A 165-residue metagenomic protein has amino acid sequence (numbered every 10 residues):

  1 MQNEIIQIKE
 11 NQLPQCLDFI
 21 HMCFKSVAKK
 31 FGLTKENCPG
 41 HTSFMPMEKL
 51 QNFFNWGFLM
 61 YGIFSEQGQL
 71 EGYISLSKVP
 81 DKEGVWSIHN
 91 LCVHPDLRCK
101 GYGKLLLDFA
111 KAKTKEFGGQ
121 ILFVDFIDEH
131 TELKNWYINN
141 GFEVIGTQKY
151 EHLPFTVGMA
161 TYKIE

Functional and structural regions predicted by a protein language model:
Q2-I5: Extreme N-terminal starter segment of soluble prokaryotic enzymes
Q7-D96, L107-F109, K113, G146-Y150 (+1 more regions): Acetyl-CoA-dependent GNAT
P39-G40, K100, F123: A generic secondary-structure micro-motif detector that highlights 1-2 residue hydrophobic/ambivalent hotspots embedded
Q69, H94-D108, F117, D128-N135 (+1 more regions): Conserved glycine-rich acetyl-CoA-binding loop
Q120-N140, G146-E165: C-terminal "cap" of GNAT-fold acetyltransferases
